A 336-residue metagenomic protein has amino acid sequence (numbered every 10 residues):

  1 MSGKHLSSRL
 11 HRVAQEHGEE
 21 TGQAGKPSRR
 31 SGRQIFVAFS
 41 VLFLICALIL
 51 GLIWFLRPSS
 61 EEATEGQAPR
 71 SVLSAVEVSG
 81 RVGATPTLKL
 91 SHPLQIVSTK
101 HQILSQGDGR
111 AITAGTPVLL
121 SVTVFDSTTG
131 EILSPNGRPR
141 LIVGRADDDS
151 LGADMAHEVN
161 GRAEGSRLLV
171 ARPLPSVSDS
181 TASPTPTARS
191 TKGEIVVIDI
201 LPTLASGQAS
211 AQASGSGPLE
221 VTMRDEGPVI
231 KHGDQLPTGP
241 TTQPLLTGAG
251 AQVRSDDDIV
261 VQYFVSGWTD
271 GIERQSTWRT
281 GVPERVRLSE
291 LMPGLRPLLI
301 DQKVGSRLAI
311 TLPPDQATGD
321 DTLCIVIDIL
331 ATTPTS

Functional and structural regions predicted by a protein language model:
S2-S336: Cross-family detector of peptidyl-prolyl cis-trans isomerase
